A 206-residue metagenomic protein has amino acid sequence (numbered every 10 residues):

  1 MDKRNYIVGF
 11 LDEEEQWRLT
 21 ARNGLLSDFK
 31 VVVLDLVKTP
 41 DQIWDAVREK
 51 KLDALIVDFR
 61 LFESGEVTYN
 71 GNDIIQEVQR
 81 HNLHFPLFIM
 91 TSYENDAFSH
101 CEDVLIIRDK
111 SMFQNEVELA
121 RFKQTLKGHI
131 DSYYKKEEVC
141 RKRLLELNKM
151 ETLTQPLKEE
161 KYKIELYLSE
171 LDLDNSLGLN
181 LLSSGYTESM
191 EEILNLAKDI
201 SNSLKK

Functional and structural regions predicted by a protein language model:
K3-Q16, A21-L25: Conserved acidic segment of CheY-like receiver
E14-R18, T39, R60-G65, Y93-D96 (+1 more regions): Short acidic, S/G/P-rich loop/turn micro-motifs used as interaction or catalytic elements
K30-T39: Short hydrophobic/Thr-rich beta-strand motif most characteristic of the beta2 strand and flanking loop of CheY-like
P40-I43, E49, L55-Q79: Conserved phosphotransfer microenvironments
I75-R80, H84-A97, R108: A short, hydrophobic beta-strand element within the central beta-sheet of small alpha/beta folds
N95-D96, H100-E159: Charged, amphipathic alpha-helical linkers/stalks
D131-K206: C-terminal output/effector regions of signal-responsive regulators
